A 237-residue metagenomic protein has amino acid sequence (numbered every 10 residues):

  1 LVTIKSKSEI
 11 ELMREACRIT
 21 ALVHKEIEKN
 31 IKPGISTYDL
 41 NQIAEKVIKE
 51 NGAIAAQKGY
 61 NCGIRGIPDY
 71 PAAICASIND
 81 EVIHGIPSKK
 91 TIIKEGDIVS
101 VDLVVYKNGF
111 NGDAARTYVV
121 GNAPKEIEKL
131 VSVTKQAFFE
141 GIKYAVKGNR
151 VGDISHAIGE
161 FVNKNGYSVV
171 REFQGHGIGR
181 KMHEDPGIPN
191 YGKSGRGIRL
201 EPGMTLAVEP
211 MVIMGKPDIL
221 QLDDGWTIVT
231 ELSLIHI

Functional and structural regions predicted by a protein language model:
L1-H236: Active-site neighborhoods and metal-handling regions in enzymes and metal-associated proteins
